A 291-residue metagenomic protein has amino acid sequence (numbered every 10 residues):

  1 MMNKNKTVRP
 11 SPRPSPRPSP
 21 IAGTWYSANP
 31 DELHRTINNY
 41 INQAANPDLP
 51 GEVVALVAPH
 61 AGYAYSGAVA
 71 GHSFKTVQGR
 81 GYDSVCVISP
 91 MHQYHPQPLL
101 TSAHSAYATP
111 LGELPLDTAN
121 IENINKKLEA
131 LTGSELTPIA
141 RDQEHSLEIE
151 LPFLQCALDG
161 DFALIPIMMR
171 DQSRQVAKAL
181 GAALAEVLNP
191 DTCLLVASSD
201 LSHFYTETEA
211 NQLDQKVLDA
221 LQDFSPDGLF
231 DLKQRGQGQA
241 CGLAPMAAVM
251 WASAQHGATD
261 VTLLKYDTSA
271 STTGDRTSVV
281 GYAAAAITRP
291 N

Functional and structural regions predicted by a protein language model:
N5-S15: Intrinsically disordered, low-complexity terminal tails and inter-domain linkers enriched for S/T/G/P/D/E
R13-W251, Q255-H256, Y266-S269, T288-N291: Active-site histidine-anchored catalytic micro-motif
T259-L263: Acidic/polar loop patches that form or flank catalytic/metal-binding clefts of enzymes that bind anionic ligands
L264, A270-N291: Short, basic/aromatic-enriched C-terminal tail that caps enzymatic domains
